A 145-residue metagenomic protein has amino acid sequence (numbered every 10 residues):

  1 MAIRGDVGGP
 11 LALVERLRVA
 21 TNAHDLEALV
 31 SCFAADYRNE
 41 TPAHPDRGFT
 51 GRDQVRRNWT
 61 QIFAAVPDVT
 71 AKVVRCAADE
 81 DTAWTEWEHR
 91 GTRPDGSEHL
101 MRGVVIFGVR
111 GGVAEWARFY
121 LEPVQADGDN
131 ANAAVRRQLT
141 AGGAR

Functional and structural regions predicted by a protein language model:
A2-G9, E40, R56-R145: A beta-strand edge to alpha-helix "cap/lid" segment located at domain peripheries
V7-G8, A23, F49: Short, solvent-exposed loop/helix junctions and linker helices that flank or host conserved functional motifs
E15-V19, S31-P45: Short, solvent-exposed secondary-structure junction/capping segments
N22-A23, A34, A64: Residues at helix-coil transition
H24-A28: Short helix-adjacent coil turns
D46-R57: Short beta-edge strand/loop motif at the mouth of beta-sheet-based domains
